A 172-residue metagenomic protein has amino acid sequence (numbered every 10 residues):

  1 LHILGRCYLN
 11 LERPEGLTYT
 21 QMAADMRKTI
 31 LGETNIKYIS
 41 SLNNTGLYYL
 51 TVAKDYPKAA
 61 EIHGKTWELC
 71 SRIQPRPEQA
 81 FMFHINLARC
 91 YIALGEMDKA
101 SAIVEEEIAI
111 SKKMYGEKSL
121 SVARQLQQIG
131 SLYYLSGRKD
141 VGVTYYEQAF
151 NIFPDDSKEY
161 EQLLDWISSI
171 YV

Functional and structural regions predicted by a protein language model:
H2-N10, T20, I36-T51, E78-A93 (+2 more regions): Conserved alpha-helical positions within TPR/SEL1-like repeat arrays
L11, T29-I30, Y49-V52, R72-I73 (+2 more regions): Glycine-centered coil turns and helix-coil junctions that link the paired helices within alpha-helical repeat units
R13-P14, Y56, M97, K139: TPR-repeat structural position
A24-T29, W67-R72, I108-K113, F150-I152: Amphipathic alpha-helical segments of tetratricopeptide repeats
E33, Q74-P75, E117, D155: Structural signature of alpha-solenoid helical repeat scaffolds
